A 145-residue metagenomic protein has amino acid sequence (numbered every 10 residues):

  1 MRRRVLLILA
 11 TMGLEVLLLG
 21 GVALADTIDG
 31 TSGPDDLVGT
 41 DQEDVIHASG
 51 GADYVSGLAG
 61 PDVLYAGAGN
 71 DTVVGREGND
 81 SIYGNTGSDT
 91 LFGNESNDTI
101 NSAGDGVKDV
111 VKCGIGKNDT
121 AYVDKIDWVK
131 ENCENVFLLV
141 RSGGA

Functional and structural regions predicted by a protein language model:
M1-L9: Bacterial N-terminal signal peptides that target proteins for export
L6, G20-G21: Alpha-helical hydrophobic membrane-insertion segments
L9-L18: Bacterial N-terminal signal peptides
G21-T27: Sec/Tat signal peptide C-region and signal peptidase I cleavage site
A25, E43, A52, C133-E134: Short, well-ordered alpha-helix to beta-strand connector turns
G30-G33, G39, A48-G50, G57 (+7 more regions): Glycine-centered beta-turn/loop sites at beta-strand termini
S102-G144: Leucine-rich solenoid repeat scaffolds
